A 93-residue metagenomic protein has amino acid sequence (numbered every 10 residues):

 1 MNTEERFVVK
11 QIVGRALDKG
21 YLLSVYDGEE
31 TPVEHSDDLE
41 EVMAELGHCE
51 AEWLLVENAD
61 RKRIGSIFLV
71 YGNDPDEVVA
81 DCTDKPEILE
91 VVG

Functional and structural regions predicted by a protein language model:
M1-T3, E90-G93: Short intrinsically disordered terminal tails
T3-F7, Q11, V79-P86: Alpha-helix boundary/N-cap detector
E5-S24: Amphipathic alpha-helical segments
Y26-E87: Acidic, low-complexity, intrinsically disordered interaction modules
